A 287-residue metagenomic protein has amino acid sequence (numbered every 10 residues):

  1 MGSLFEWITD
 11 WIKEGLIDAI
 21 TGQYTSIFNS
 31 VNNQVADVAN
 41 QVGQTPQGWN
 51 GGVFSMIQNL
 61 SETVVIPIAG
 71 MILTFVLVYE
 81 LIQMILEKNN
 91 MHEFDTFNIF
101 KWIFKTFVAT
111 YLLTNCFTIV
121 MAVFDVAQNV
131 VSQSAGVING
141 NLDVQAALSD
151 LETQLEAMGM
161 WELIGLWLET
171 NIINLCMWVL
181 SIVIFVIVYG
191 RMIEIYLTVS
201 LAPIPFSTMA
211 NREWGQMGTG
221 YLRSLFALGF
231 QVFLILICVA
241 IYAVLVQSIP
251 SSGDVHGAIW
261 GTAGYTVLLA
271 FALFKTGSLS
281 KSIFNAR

Functional and structural regions predicted by a protein language model:
M1-I72, K88-F97, F107-C176, G215 (+3 more regions): Gly/Ser-rich, low-complexity
P67-Y79, I195: Hydrophobic alpha-helical transmembrane segments
T74-V78, L113-V120, V186, G190 (+5 more regions): Alpha-helical transmembrane segments of polytopic integral membrane proteins, especially the permease/helical cores
L81, W178, P203-S207, A240 (+1 more regions): Alpha-helical transmembrane segments of multipass membrane proteins
L81-F94, S181-F185, E213-W214: Membrane-water interface regions at transmembrane-helix termini and the short interhelical loops of multi-pass membrane
Q83-L86, K105-V108, T198: Sec-exported extracytoplasmic/periplasmic mature domains
I99-I103: Short secondary-structure subsegments characteristic of cysteine-rich extracellular domains
S181-V188, M192-I195, V199-C238: Extended serine/threonine-enriched, polar tracts that run as long, contiguous segments within proteins
